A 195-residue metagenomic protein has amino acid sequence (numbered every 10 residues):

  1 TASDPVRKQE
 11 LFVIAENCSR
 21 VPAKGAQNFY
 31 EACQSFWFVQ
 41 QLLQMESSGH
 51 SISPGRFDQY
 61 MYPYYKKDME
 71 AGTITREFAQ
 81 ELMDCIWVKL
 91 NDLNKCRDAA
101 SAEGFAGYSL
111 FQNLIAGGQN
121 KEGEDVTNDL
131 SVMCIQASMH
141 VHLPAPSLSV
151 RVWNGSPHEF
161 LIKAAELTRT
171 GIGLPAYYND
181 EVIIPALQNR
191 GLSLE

Functional and structural regions predicted by a protein language model:
V6-V13, N17-E195: Conserved catalytic cores of very large enzyme subunits
